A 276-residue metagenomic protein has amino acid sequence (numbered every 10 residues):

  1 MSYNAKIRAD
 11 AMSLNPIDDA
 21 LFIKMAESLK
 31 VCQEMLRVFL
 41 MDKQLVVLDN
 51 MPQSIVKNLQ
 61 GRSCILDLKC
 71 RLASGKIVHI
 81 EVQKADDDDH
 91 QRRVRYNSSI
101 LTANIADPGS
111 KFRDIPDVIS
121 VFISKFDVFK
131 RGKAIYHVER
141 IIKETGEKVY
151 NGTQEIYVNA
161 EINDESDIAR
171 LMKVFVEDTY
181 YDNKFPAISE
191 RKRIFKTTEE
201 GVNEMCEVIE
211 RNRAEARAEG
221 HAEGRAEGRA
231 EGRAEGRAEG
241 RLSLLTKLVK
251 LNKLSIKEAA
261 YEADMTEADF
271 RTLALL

Functional and structural regions predicted by a protein language model:
M1-E199: Conserved single-residue anchors adjacent to enzymatic active/cofactor-binding motifs
S2-M12, P16, A20, V78-Q83 (+2 more regions): Short, charged alpha-helical interaction segments and adjacent helix-coil junctions
